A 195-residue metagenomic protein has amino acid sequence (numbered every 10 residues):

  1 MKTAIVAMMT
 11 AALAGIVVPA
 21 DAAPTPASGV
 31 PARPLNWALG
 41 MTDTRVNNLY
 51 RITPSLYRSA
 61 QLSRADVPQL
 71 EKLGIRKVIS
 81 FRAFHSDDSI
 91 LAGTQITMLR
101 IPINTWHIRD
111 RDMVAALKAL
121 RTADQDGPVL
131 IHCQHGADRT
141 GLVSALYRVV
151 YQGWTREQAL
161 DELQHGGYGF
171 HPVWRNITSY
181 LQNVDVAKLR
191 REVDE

Functional and structural regions predicted by a protein language model:
K2, A7, A11-V129, L142-E195: Cys-dependent protein tyrosine phosphatase-like superfamily
C133: Short cysteine clusters
G136: Substrate/cofactor-recognition hotspot
R139: Conserved lysine of the Walker
